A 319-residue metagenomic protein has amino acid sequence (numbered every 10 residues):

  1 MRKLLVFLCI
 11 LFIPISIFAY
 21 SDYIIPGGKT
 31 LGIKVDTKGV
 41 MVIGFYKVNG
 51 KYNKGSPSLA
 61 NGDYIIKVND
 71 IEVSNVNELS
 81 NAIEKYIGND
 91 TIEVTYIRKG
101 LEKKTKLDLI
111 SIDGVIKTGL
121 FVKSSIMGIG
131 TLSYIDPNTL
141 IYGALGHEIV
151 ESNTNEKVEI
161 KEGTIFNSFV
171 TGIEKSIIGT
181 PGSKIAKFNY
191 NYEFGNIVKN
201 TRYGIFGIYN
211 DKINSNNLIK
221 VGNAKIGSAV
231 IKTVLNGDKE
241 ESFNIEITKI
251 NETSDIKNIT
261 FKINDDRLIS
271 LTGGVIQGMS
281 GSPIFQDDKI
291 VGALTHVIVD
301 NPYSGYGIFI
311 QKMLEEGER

Functional and structural regions predicted by a protein language model:
R2-A19: Sec-dependent N-terminal signal peptides of Gram-positive bacterial secreted proteins and lipoproteins
I25-N61, T260: PDZ/PDZ-like groove recognition
L31, S80-G119: PDZ-domain C-terminal substructure recognizer with occasional recognition of PDZ-binding tails
K38, N61-G62, K225, S280 (+1 more regions): Short, flexible surface segments
Y52-Y64, K85-I87, G274-G278, P283: A short glycine-leucine-enriched loop at secondary-structure breakpoints that most characteristically corresponds
S56-V76, F285-D287, V291-G292: Conserved PDZ fold ligand-binding element
I71-A82, E240-S242, D300-S304: Short, Lys/Arg- and Gly-enriched loop/turn segments at beta-strand edges
S111-Q277, Q286-D287, T295, N301-E315: Serine endopeptidase catalytic core focused on the charge-relay Asp
